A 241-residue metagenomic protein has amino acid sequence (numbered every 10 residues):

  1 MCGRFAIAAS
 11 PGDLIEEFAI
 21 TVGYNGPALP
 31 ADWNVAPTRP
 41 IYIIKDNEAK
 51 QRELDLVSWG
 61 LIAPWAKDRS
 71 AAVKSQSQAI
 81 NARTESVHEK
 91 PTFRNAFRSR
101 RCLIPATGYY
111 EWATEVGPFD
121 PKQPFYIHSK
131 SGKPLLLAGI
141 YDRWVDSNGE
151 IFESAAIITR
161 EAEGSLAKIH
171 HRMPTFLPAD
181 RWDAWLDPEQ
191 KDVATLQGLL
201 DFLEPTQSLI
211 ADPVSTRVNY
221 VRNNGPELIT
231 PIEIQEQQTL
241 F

Functional and structural regions predicted by a protein language model:
M1-F241: Short linear sequence motif anchored by a di-proline
